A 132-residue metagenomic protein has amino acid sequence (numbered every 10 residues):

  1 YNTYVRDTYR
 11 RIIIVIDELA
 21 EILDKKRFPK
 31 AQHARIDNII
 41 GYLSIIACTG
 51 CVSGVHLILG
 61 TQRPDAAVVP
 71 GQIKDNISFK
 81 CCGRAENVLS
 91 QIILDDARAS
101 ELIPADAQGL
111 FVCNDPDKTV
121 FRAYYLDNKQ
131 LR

Functional and structural regions predicted by a protein language model:
Y1-I13: Mechanochemical coupling/switch segment within NTP-driven translocation systems
Y1-T3, L43-I45, A67: A generic local structural motif
I14-V15, L59: Residue-level marker for buried hydrophobic side chains located in beta-strands that build the well-ordered beta-sheet
D17-L19: Walker B catalytic acidic pair
E21, K25-F28, C48-V52, A99: Conserved helix-loop functional segments at active or binding sites
I22-I39, V68-G71: Conserved ATPase-coupling elements of RecA-like P-loop NTPase cores
A34-I58, G83-E86: Substrate-engagement module of ASCE P-loop NTPases
S53, L57-R132: Conserved ATP-driven motor cores of ASCE-family P-loop NTPases powering translocation/secretion/packaging/pilus
